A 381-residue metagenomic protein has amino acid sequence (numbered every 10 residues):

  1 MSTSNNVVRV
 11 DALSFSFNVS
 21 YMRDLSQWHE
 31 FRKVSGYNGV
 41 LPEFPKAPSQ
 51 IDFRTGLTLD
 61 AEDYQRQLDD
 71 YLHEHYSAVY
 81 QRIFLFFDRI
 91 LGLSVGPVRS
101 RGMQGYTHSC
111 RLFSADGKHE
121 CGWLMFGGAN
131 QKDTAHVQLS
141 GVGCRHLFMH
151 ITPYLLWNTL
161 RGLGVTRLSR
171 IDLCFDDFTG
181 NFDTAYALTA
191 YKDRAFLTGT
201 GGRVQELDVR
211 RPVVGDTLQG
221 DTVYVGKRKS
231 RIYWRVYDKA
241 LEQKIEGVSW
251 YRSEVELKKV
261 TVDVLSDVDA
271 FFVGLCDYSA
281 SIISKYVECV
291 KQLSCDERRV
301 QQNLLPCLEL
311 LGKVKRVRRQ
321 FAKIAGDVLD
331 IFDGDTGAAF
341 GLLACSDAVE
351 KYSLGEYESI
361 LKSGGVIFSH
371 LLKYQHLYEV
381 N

Functional and structural regions predicted by a protein language model:
M1-E309, K313-N381: Structured, helix-rich domain cores that form ligand/interaction pockets
